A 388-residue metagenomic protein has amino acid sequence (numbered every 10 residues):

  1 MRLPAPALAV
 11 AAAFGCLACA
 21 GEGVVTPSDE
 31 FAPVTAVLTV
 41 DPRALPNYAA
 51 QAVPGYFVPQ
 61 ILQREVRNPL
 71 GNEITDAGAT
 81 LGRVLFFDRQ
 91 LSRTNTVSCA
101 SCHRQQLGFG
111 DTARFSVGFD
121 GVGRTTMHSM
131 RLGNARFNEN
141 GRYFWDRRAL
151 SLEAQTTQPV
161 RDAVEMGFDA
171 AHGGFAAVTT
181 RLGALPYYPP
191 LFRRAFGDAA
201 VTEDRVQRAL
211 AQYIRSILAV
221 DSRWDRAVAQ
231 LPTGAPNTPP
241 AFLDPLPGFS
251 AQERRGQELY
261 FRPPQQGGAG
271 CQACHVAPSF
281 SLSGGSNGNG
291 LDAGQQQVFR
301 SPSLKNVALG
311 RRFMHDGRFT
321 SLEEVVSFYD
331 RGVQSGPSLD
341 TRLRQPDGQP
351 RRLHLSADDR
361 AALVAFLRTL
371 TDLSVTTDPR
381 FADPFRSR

Functional and structural regions predicted by a protein language model:
M1-A5: Positively charged n-region of N-terminal signal peptides that target proteins for export
A7-L17: Bacterial N-terminal signal peptides
C19-R388: Periplasmic c-type cytochrome electron-transfer domains
